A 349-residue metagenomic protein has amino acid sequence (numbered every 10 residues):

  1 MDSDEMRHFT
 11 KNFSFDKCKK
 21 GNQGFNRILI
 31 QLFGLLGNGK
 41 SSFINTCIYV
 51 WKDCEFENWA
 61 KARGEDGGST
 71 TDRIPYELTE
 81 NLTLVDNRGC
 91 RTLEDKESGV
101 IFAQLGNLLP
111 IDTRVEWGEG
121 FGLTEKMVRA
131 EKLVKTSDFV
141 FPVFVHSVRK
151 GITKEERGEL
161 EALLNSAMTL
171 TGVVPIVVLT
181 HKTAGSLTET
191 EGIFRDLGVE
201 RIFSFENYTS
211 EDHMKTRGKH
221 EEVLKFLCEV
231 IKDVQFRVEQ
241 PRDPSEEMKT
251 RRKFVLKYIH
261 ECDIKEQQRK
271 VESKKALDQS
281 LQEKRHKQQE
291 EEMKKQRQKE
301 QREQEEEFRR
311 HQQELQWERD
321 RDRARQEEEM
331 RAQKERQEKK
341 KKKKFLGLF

Functional and structural regions predicted by a protein language model:
M1-L35, S69-P75, M127-V128, K215-G218 (+2 more regions): Short, flexible boundary segments at extreme N-termini or domain junctions of P-loop NTPases and their
N22-G24, T46-V173, H220-V223, L227-V234 (+1 more regions): Switch- and interface-adjacent substructures of P-loop NTPase systems
I28-K52: Glycine-rich phosphate-binding P-loop
I30, E57-S69, Y76-L78, S273 (+4 more regions): Long, charged, alpha-helical interaction scaffolds
Q31-F33, V85, V145, V178: Short hydrophobic segments within beta-strands
D138-P142, H146-K284, Q288, F349: Conserved GTP-binding G-domain of TRAFAC-class P-loop NTPases and closely related GTPase folds
I264-K341: Long, low-complexity, compositionally biased polyampholytic IDRs enriched for Lys/Glu and Gln/Arg
K339-F349: Polybasic, Ser/Thr-rich amphipathic helices
